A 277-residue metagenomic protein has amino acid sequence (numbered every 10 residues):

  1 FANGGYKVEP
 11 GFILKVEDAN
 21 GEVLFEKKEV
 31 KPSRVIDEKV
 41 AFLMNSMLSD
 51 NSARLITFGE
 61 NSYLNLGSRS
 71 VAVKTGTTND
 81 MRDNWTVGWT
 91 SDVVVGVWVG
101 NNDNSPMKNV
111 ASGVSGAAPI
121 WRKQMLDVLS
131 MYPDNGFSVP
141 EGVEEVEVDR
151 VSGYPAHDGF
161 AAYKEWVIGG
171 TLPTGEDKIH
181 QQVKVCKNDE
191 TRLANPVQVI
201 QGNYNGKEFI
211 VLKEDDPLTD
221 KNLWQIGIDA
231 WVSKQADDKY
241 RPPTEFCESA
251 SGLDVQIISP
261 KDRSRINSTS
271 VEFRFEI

Functional and structural regions predicted by a protein language model:
F1-T75, N79: A conserved catalytic-loop motif detector
E17, F25, E29-P32, S70-I277: Soluble, non-transmembrane domains of envelope/secretory-pathway proteins that act on or interact with carbohydrate
